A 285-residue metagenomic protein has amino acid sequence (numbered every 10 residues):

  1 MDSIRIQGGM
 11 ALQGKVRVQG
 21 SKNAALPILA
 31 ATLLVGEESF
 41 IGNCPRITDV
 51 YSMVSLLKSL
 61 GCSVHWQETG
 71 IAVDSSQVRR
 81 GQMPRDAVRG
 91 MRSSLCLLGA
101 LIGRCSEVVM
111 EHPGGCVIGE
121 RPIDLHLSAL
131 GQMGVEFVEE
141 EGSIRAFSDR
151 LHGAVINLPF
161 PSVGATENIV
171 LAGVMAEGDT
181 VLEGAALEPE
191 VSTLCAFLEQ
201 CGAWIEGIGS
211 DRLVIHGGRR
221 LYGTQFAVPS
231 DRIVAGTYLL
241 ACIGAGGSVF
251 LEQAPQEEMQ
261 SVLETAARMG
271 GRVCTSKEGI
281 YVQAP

Functional and structural regions predicted by a protein language model:
M1-P285: Short, structured segments at the rim of ligand-binding sites
